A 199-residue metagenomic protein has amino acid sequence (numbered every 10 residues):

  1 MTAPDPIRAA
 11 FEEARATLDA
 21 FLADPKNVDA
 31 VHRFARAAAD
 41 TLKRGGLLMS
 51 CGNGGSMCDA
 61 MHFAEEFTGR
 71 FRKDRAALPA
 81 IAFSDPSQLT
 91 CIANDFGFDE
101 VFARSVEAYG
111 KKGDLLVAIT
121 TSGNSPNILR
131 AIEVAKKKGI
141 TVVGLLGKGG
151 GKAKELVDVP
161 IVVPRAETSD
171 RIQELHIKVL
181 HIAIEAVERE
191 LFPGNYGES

Functional and structural regions predicted by a protein language model:
M1-K26: Generic N-terminal amphipathic, Lys/Arg-enriched alpha-helix
R36-G110: Glycine-rich, small/polar surface segments that engage phosphate groups of diverse ligands
G45-G46, G113, G139-I140: Glycine-centered short loops/turns at secondary-structure junctions
S56-M61, N124-A131, A153: Short glycine/serine/threonine-rich phosphate/pyrophosphate-binding segments that cradle anionic phosphate groups
L116, V142, P160-I161: Short, well-ordered beta-strand core segments
I132-K136: Surface-exposed amphipathic alpha-helices with a cationic face
L145-V157: Short, glycine/polar-rich helix-capping loops at beta-to-alpha or helix-loop-helix junctions that flank or form
S169-S199: A charged, well-structured terminal subsegment
